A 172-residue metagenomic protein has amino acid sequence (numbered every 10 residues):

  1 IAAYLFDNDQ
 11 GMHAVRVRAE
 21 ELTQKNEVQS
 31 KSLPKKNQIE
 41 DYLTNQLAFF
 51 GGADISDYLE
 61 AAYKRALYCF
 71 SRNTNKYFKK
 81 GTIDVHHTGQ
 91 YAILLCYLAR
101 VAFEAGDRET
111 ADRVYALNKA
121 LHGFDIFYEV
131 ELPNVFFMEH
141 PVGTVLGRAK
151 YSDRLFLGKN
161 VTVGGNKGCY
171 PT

Functional and structural regions predicted by a protein language model:
I1-A120: Terminal amphipathic alpha-helical/low-complexity segments used for targeting or macromolecular assembly
F103-T172: Flexible, glycine/small-residue-enriched loop-and-beta-strand segment within the central core of proteins
